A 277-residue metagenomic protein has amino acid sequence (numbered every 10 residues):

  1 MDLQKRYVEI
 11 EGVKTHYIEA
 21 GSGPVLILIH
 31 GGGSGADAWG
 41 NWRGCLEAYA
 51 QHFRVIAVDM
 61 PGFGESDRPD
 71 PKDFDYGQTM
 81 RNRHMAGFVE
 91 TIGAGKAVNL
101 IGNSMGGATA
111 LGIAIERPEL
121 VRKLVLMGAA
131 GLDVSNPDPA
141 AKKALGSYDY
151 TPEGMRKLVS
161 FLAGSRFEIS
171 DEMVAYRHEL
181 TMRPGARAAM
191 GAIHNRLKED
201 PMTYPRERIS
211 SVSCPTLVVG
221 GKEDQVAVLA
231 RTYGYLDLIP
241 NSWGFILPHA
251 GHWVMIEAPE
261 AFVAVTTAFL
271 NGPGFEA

Functional and structural regions predicted by a protein language model:
V13-D67: Conserved HGGG/HGGXW glycine-rich cap/lid loop of the alpha/beta-hydrolase fold
E47, A57-I101, A264: Active-site loop/oxyanion-hole signature of alpha/beta-hydrolase fold enzymes
G102, G106, A110: Gly/Ala-rich beta-loop-alpha elbow adjacent to hydrolase catalytic centers
L111-I115, R122-R156: Flexible "cap/lid" loop of the alpha/beta hydrolase fold
S135-N136, P152-S210: Conserved alpha/beta-hydrolase catalytic His-Asp/Glu region
V212, V218-G220: Short beta-strand/loop motif that positions the catalytic acidic residue of the alpha/beta-hydrolase fold
E223-A227: Acidic catalytic loop of the alpha/beta-hydrolase fold
S242-A277: Catalytic active-site module of serine/aspartate enzymes centered on a nucleophile-bearing elbow/loop
